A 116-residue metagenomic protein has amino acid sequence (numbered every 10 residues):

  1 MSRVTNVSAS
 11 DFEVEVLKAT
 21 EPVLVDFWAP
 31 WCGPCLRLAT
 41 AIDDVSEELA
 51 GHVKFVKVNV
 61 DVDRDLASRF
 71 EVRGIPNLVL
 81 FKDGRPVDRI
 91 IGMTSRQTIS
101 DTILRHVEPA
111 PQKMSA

Functional and structural regions predicted by a protein language model:
M1-R3, M114: N-proximal helix/coil linker or "cap" segments that precede and/or mark the start of modular domains
V4-V23: A short beta-strand-turn-helix
T20-E21, W28-W31, G74: Short pre-active-site segment immediately N-terminal to redox-active cysteine/selenocysteine motifs in thiol-based
C32-C35, L78: The canonical Cys-X-X-Cys-His
P34-L49: Typically the conserved alpha-helix immediately C-terminal to a functionally engaged Cys/Sec in thioredoxin-like
V58-L66: Structural microenvironment flanking redox-active thiols in thiol-disulfide oxidoreductases
G74, V79-K113: Non-catalytic, surface beta->alpha helical segment in thiol-disulfide oxidoreductase systems
